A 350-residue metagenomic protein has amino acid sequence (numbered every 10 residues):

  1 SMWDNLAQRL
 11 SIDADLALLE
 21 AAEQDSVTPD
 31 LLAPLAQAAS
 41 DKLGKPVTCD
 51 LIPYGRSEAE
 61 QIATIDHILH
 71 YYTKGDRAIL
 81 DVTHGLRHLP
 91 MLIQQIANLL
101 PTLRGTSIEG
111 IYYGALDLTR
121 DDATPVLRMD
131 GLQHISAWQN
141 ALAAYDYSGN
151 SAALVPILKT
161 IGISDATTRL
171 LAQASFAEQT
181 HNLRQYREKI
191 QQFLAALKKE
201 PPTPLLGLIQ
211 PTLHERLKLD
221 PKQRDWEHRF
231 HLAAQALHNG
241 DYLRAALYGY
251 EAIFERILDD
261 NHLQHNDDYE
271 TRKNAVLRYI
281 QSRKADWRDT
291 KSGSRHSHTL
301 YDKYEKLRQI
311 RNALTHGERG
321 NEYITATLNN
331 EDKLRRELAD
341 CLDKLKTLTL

Functional and structural regions predicted by a protein language model:
S1-R77, L92-L350: Long, low-complexity, Lys/Arg-enriched
D76-P90: N-terminal glycine-rich phosphate/adenylate-binding segment common to multiple enzyme folds
